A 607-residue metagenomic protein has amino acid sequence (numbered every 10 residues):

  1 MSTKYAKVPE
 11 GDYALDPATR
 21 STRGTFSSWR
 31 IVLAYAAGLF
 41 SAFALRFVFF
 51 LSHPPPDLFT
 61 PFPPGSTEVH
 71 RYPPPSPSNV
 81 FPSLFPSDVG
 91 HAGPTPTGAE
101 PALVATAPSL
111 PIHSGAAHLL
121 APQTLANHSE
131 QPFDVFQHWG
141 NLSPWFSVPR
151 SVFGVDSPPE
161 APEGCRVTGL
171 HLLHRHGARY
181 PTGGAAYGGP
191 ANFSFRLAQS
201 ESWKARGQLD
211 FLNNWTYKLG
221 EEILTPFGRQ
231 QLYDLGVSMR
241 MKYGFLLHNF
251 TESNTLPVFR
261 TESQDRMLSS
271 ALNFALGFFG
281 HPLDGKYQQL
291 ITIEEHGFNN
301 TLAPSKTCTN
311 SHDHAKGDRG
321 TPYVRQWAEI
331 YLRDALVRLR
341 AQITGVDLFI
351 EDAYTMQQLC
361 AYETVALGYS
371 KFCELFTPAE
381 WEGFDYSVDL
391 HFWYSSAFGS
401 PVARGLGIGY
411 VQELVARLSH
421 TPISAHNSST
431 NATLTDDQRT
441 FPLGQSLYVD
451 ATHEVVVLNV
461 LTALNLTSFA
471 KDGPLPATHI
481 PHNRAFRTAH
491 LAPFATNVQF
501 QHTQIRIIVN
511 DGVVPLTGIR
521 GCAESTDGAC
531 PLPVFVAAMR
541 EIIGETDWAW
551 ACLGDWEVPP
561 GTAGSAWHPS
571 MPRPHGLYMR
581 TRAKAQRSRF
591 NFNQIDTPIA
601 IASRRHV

Functional and structural regions predicted by a protein language model:
S2-R20, S27-V258, E262-Y448, T452-V607: Signature for phosphate-centric chemistry
